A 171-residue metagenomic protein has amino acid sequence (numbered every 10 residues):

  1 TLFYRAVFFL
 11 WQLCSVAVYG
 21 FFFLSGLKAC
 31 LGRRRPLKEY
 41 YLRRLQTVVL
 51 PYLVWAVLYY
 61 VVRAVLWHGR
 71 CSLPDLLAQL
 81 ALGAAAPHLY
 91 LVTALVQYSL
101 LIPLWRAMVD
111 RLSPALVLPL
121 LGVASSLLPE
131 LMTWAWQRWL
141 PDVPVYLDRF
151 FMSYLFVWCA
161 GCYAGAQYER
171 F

Functional and structural regions predicted by a protein language model:
T1-R5, P141: Mature, Sec-exported extracytoplasmic domains of Gram-positive
F3-Y4, W11-G20, L31-R63, H68-G69 (+3 more regions): Transmembrane alpha-helical segments and their boundary/interface "anchor" motifs in multi-pass integral membrane
V7-Q12, V145-L147: A short acidic, glycine-rich active-site loop that binds or catalyzes chemistry on phosphate/adenosine moieties
A17-V18, L24, A124-L128: Membrane-embedded alpha-helical transmembrane segments of multi-pass integral membrane proteins
Y19-L31, F156-G165: Hydrophobic transmembrane alpha-helices of secondary-active transporters and Na+-translocating membrane complexes
R33-R43, W105-L116, A166-F171: Membrane-interface helix-boundary motifs at transmembrane edges
Y59-R138, V145-C159, G165: Hydrophobic alpha-helical segments with transmembrane-like composition
